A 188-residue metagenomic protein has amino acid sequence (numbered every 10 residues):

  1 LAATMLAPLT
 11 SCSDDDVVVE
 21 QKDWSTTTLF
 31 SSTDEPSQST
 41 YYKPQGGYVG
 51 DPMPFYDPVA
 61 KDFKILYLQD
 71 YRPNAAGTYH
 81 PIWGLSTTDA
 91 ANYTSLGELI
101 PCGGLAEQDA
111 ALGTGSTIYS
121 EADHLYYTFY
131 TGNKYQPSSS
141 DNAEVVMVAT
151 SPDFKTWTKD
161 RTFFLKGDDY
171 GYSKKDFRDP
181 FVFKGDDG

Functional and structural regions predicted by a protein language model:
L1-T4: Sec-dependent N-terminal signal peptides
P8-S11: C-terminal motif of bacterial Sec signal peptides marking the signal peptidase cleavage site
S13-G188: Beta-rich carbohydrate-recognition and catalytic domains
